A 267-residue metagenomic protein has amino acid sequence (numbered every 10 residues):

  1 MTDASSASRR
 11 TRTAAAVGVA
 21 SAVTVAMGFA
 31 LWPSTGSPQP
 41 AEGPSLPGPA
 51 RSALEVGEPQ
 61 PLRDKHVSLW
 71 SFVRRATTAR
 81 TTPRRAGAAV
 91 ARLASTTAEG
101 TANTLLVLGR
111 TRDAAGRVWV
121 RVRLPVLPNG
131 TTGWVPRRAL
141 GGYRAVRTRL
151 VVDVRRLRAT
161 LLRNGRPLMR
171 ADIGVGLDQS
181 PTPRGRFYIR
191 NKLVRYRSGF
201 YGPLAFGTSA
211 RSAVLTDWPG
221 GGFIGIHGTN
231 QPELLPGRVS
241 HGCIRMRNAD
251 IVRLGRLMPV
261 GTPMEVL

Functional and structural regions predicted by a protein language model:
T2-S21: N-terminal export and membrane-targeting signals
S21-P33: Hydrophobic alpha-helical membrane-insertion segments, chiefly the h-region of N-terminal signal peptides
A30-E42: Signal peptide processing junction and immediate N-terminal pro/mature segment of secreted/exported proteins
P40-R112: Beta-loop motif signature
P40-V67, R123-V152: Boundary regions of SH3-family modules and the immediately adjacent low-complexity/disordered segments in eukaryotic
T97-L140: SH3/SH3-like beta-barrel superfamily modules
V126-P128, A139-T148, R170, L177-Y188 (+1 more regions): Exported/periplasmic cell-wall-interacting domains
R158-A159: Gly/Thr-rich phosphate-binding beta-strand-loop-beta motif of the actin/hexokinase/Hsp70
